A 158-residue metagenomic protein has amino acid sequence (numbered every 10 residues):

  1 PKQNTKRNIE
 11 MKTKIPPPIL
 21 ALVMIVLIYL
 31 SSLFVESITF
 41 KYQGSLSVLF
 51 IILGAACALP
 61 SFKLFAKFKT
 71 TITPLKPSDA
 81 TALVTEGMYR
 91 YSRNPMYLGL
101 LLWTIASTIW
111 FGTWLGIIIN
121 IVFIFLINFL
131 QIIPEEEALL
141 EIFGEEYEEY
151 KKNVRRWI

Functional and structural regions predicted by a protein language model:
K2-E86, L98-I158: Membrane-anchoring alpha-helices and their flanking helix-loop junctions
R90-R93, G99: Multi-pass membrane catalytic core of lipid/isoprenoid biosynthesis enzymes
